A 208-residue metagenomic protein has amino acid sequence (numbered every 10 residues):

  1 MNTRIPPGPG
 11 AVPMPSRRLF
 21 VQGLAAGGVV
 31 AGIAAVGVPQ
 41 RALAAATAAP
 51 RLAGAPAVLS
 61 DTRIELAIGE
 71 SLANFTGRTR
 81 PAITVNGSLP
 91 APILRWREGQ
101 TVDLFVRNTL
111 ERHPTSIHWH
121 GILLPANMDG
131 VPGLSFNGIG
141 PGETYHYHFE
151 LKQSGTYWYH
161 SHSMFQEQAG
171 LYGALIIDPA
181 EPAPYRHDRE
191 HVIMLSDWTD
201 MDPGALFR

Functional and structural regions predicted by a protein language model:
M1-S16, A26: N-terminal secretory signal peptides
T3-R4, G8, T76-R80, L206: Short, glycine/acidic-enriched capping/hinge loops at junctions between secondary-structure elements
V12, G54, A91-L94: A short N-terminal beta->alpha junction/helix N-cap motif
S16-A35: N-terminal export leaders
A34-L72: C-terminal segment of N-terminal export signals and the immediately downstream linker at the start of the mature
L59-R186: Histidine- and aromatic-enriched segments that form or immediately flank copper-ligand environments
D188-E190: RNA pseudouridine synthases
V192-R208: Acidic-aromatic/histidine active-site loop/patch
